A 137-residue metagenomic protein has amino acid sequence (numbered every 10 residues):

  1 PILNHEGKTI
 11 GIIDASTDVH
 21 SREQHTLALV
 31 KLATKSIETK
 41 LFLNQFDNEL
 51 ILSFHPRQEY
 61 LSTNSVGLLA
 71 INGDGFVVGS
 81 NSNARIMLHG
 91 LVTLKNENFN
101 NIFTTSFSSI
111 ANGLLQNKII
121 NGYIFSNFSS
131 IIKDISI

Functional and structural regions predicted by a protein language model:
I2-N4: Sensor-regulatory modules in signal-transduction proteins
K8-T9, E23: Contiguous N-terminal and early-domain "leader" segments and peripheral loops that mark the onset or edge of a domain
T9-S16, S136: Short hydrophobic beta-strand segments that form the core of ligand-binding sensory/regulatory domains
S16-S62, R85-I86, V92: Juxtadomain coupling helices with adjacent low-complexity linkers
L29-T34, T63-F128: PAS-family sensory domains
F128-I137: Charged, long alpha-helical assembly modules
